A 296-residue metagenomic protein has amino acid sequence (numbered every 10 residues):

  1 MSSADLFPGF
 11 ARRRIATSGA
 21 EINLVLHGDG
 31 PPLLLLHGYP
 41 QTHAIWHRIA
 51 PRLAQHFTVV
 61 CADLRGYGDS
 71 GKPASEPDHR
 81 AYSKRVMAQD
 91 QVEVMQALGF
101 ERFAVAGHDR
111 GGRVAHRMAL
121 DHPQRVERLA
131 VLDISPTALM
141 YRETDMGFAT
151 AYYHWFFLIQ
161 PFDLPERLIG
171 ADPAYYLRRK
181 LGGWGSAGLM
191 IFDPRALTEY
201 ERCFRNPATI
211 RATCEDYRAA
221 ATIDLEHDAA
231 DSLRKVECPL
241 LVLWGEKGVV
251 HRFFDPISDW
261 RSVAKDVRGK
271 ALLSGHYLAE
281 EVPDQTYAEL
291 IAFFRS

Functional and structural regions predicted by a protein language model:
M1-R13, A20-V25, P32, I45 (+5 more regions): Flexible "cap/lid" subdomain of the alpha/beta-hydrolase fold that forms the substrate-access gate
P31-H37: Short beta-strand element of the alpha/beta-hydrolase
Y39-I49: The serine-hydrolase catalytic nucleophile loop
P40, Q55, P123-Q124, K265 (+1 more regions): Proline-centered flexible-loop/turn and helix-kink motifs
R48-F57, A97: A short, Lys/Arg-enriched amphipathic alpha-helix followed by its capping loop at the start of a domain
G275-P283, Y287: Catalytic histidine-centered segment of alpha/beta-hydrolase-like enzymes
